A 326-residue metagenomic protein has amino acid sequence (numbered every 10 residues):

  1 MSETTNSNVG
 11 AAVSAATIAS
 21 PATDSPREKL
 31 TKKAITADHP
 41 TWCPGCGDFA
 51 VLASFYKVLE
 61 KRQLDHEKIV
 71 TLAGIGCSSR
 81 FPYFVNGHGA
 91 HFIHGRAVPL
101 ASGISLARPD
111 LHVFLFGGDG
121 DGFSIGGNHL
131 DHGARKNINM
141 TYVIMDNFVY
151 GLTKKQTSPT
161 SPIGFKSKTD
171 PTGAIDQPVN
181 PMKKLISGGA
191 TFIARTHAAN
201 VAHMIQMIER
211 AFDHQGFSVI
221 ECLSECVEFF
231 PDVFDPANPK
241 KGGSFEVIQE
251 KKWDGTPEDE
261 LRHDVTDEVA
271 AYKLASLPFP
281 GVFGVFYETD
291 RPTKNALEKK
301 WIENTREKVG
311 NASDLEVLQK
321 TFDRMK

Functional and structural regions predicted by a protein language model:
S2-E28, A37-D38, C226-K326: Flexible, low-complexity linker and terminal segments
A19, K29-I93: Active-site diphosphate/adenylate-binding microenvironment
T71-L72, Y142-D146, V285-E288: Short internal beta-strands
I75-C77, N147-V149, N200, L223-E228 (+1 more regions): Glycine-rich beta-alpha junction loops
I75-G151: Thiamine diphosphate
D110, S158-A211: Conserved thiamine diphosphate
A190-K241: ATP/pyrophosphate-binding catalytic subdomain of soluble kinases
